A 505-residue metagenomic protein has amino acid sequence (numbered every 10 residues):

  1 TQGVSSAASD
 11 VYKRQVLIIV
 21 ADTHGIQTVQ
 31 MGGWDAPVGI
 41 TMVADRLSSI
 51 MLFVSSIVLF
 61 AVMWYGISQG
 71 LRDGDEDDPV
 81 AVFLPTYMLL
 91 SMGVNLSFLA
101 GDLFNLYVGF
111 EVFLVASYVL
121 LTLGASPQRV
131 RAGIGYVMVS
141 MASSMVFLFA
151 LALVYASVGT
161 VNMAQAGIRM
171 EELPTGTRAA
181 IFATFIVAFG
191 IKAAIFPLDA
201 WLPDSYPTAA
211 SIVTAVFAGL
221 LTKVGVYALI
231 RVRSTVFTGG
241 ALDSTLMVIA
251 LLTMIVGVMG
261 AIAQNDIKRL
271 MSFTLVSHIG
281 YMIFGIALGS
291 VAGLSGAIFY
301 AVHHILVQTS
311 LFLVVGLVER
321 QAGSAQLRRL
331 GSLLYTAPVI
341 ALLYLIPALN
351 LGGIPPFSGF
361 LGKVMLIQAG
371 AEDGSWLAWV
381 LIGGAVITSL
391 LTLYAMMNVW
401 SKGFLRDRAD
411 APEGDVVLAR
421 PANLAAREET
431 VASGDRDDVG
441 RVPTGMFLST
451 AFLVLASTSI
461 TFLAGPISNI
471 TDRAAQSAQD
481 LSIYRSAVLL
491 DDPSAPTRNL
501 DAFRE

Functional and structural regions predicted by a protein language model:
Q2-A8, Y12: Single conserved hydrophobic/aromatic residue that forms the stacking wall/gate of nucleotide- or nucleobase-binding
K13-D22, L148-Y155, L351-P355, I460 (+1 more regions): C-terminal TM-helix exit segments that contain a strictly Trp-centered aromatic cap at the helix terminus
V16-G33, P466-S482: Interfacial/capping segments of alpha-helical transmembrane domains
D22-W34, S157-A166, Q321-A322, V364 (+1 more regions): Peri-membrane helix termini and adjoining interfacial loops of integral membrane proteins
G25-V94: Hydrophobic alpha-helical transmembrane segments in multi-pass integral membrane proteins
A61-G74, Y87, S91-F104, S117-V364 (+1 more regions): Hydrophobic transmembrane alpha-helices and their helix-loop junctions in integral membrane proteins
E111: Short phosphate-coordinating micro-motif centered on Lys-Gly-acidic
L327, L334-V339, M396-E505: Cytoplasmic/organellar membrane-interface segments at the starts of transmembrane helices in multi-pass inner-membrane
